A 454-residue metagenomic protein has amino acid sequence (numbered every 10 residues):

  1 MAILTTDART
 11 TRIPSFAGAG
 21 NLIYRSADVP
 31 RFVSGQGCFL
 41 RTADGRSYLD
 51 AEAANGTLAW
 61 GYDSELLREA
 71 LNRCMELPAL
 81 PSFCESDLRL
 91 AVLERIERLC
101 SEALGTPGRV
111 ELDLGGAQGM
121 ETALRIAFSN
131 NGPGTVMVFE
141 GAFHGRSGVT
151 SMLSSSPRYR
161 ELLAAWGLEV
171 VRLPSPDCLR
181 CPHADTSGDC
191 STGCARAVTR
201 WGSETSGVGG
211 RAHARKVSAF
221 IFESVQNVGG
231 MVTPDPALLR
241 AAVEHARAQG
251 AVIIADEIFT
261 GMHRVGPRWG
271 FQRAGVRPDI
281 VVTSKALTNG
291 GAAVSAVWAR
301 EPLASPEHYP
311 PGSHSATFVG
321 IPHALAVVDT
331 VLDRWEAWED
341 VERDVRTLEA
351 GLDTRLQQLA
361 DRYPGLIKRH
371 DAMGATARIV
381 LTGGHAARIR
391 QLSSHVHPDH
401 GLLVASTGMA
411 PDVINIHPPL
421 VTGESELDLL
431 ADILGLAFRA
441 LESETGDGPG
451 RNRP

Functional and structural regions predicted by a protein language model:
A2-P454: Conserved N-terminal phosphate-binding loop of PLP-dependent enzymes in the Aspartate aminotransferase
